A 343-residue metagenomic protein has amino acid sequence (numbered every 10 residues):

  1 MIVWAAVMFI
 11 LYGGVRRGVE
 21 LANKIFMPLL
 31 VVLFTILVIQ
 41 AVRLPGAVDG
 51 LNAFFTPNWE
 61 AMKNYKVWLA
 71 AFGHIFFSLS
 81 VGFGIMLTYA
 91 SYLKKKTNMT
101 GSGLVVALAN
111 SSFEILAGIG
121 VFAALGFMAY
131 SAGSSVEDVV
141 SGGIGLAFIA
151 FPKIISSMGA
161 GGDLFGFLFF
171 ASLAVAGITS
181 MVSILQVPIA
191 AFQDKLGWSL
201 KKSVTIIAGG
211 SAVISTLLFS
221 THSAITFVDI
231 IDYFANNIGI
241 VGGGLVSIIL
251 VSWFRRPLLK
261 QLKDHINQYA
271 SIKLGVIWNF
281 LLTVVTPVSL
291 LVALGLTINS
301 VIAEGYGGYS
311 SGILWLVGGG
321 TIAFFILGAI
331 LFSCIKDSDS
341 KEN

Functional and structural regions predicted by a protein language model:
M1-Y12, R16, V48-L69, V139-F148 (+5 more regions): Inter-helical loop and helix-membrane interface segments of multi-pass membrane transporters/permeases
I2-F9, F26-I39, A109-L116, G120 (+5 more regions): Lipid-exposed faces of alpha-helical membrane segments in multi-pass integral membrane proteins
I2-I25, T88-K96, M181, V187-L196 (+3 more regions): Membrane-water interface regions at transmembrane-helix termini and the short interhelical loops of multi-pass membrane
R16, R256-Q261, L327-N343: Membrane-interface capping segments at transmembrane-helix boundaries
E20, K24-I178, V182, F192-I206 (+1 more regions): Membrane-embedded translocation segments of transport machinery
V31-F55, L125-F127, I214, L218-F219 (+2 more regions): Hydrophobic alpha-helical segments and their helix-loop junctions in multi-pass secondary transporters
L196-G209, F234-I298, G305-V317, N343: C-terminal membrane-solvent junction of multi-pass transporters and transport-like membrane proteins
G308-I335: Contiguous transmembrane helix-bundle modules in multi-pass membrane proteins
